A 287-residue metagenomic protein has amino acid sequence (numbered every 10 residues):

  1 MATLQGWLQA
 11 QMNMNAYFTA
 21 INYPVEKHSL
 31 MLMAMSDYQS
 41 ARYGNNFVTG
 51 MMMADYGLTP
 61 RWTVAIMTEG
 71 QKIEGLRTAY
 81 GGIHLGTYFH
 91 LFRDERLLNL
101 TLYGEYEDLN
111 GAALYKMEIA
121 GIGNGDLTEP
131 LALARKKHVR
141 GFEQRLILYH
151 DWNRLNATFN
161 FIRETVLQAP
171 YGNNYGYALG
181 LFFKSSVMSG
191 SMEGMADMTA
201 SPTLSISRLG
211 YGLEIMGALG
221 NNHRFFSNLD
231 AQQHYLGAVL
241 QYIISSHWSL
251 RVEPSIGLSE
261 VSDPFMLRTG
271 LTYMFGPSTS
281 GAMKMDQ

Functional and structural regions predicted by a protein language model:
T3-Q287: Transmembrane beta-barrel domains of Gram-negative outer membranes and organellar outer membranes
